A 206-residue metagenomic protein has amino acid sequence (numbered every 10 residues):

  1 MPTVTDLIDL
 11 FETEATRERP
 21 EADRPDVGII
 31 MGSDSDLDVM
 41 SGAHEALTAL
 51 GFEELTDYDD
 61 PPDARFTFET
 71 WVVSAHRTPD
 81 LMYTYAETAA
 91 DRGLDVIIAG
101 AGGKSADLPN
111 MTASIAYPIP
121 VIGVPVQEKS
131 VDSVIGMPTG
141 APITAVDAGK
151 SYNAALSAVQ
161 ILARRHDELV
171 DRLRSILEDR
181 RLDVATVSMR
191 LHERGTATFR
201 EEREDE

Functional and structural regions predicted by a protein language model:
M1-R24, R180-E206: Haloarchaeal acidic low-complexity proteome signature biased toward cell-envelope/secretome components but also
A15-F68, V72-A75: Glycine-rich phosphate/diphosphate-binding loop of Rossmann-like nucleotide-binding domains
S33-D34, V73-A75, G102-G103, V126-K129 (+1 more regions): Short, ordered loop/turn segments at secondary-structure junctions
D36-M40, P79-L81, K104-M111, V131 (+1 more regions): Short glycine/serine/threonine-rich phosphate/pyrophosphate-binding segments that cradle anionic phosphate groups
D80-P125: Glycine-rich phosphate-binding loop
T112-G149, R172: Short, acidic/small-residue loops that bind anionic groups at enzyme active sites
K150-M189: A charged, well-structured terminal subsegment
